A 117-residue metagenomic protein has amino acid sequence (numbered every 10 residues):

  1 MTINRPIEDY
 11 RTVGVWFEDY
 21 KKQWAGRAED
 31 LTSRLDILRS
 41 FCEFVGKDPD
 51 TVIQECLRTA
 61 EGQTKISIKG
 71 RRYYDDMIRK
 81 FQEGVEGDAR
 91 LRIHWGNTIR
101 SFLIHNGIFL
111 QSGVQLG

Functional and structural regions predicted by a protein language model:
M1-Q23, K65-K69, I104-L116: N-terminal DNA-binding module of tyrosine recombinases/phage integrases
W24-L110: Non-catalytic DNA-binding core/recognition domains of DNA-processing enzymes
